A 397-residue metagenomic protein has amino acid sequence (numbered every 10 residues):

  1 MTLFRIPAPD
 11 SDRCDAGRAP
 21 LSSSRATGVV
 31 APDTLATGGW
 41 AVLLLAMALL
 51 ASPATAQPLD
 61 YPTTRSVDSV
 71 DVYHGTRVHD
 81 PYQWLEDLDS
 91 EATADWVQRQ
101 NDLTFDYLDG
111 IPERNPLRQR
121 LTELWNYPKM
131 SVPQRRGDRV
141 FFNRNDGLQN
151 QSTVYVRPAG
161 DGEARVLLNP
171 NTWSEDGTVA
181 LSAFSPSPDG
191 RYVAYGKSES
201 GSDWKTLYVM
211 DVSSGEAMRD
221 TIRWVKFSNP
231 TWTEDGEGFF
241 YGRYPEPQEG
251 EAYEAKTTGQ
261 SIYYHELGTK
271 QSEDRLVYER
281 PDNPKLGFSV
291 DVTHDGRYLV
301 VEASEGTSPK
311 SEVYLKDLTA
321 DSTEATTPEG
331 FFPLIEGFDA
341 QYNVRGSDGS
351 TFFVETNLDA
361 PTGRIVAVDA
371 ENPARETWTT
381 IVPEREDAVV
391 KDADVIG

Functional and structural regions predicted by a protein language model:
M1-T37: N-terminal secretory signal peptides that target proteins for export/translocation
R5, S52-P53: Short, flexible coil/linker elements and helix-boundary hinge sites characteristic of intrinsically disordered
V42-L50, A56-G397: Beta-propeller folds
